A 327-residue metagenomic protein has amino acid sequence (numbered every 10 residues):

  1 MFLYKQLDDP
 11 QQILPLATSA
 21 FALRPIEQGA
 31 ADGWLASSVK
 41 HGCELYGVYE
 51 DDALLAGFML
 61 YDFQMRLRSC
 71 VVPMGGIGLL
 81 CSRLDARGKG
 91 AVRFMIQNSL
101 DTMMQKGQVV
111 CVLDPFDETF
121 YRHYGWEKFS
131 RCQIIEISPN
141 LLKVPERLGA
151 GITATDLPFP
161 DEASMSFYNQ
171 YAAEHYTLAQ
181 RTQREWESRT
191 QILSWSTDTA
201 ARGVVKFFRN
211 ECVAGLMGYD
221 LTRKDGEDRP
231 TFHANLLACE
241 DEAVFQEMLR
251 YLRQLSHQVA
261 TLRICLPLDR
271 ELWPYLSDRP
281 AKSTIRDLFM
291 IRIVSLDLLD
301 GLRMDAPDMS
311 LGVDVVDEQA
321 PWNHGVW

Functional and structural regions predicted by a protein language model:
M1-D62, S69-G76, V144-R189, R229-H233: Short amphipathic alpha-helix that is part of the acyltransferase structural core
A22-S37, F167-V204, I285, I293-W327: N-terminal charged segments
G47, A53-F63, G76, C81 (+2 more regions): Conserved beta-strand in the GNAT
D62, E127-E146, H233-W327: Active-site/acyl-donor-binding loops of N-acyltransferases
I77-S82, R87-M104, D241-Q254: Conserved acetyl-CoA-binding loop-helix of GNAT-fold acetyltransferases
I96, D101-P115, H257-L268: Conserved GNAT acetyl-CoA-binding A-motif
Y121-W126: Conserved active-site tyrosine of GNAT-family acetyltransferases
E187-D269: Long, internal scaffold/assembly segments composed of regular secondary structure
